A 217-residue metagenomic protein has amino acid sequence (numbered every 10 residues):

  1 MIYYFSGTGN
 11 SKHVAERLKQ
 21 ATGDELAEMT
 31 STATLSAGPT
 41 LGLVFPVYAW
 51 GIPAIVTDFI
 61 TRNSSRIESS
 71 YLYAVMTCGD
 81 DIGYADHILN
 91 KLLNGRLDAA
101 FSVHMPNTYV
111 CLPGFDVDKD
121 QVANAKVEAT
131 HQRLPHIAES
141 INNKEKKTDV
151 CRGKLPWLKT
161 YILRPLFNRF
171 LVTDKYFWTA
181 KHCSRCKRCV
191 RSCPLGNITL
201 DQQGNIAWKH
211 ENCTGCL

Functional and structural regions predicted by a protein language model:
M1-Y3: Extreme N-terminal starter segment of soluble prokaryotic enzymes
S6-S31, S36-F45, A49-N168: FMN-binding flavodoxin-like domain, especially the glycine-rich phosphate-binding loop
G153-P194: A mid-sequence, solvent-exposed acidic-amphipathic segment
W178, S184-G215: Iron-sulfur cluster-binding cysteine motifs and their immediate structural context in ferredoxin-like electron-transfer
